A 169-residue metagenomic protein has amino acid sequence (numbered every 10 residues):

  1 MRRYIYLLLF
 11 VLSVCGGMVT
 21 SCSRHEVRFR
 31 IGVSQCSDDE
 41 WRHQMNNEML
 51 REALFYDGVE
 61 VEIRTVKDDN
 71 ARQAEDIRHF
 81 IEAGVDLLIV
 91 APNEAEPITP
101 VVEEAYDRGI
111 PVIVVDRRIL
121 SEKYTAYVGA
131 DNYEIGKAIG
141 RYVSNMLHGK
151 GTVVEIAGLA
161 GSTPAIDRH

Functional and structural regions predicted by a protein language model:
M1-L8: Bacterial N-terminal signal peptides that target proteins for export
L8-G17: Bacterial N-terminal signal peptides
S21-H169: A residue-level marker of the well-folded mature domains of exported/periplasmic proteins
